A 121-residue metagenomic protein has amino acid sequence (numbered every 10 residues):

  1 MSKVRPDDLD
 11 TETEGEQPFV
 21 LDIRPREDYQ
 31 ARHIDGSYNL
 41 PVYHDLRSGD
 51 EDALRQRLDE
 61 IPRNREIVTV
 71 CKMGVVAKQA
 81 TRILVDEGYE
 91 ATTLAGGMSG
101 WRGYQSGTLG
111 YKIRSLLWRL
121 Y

Functional and structural regions predicted by a protein language model:
M1-P18, R26-E66, V75-Y121: Rhodanese-like catalytic fold shared by cysteine-dependent sulfurtransferases and DSP/PTP-type phosphatases
L21: Active-site flanking residues adjacent to catalytic metal/cofactor-binding acidic residues
T69-V70: Short, surface-exposed ligand- or partner-binding patches at beta-edge/loop junctions that are enriched in aromatics
